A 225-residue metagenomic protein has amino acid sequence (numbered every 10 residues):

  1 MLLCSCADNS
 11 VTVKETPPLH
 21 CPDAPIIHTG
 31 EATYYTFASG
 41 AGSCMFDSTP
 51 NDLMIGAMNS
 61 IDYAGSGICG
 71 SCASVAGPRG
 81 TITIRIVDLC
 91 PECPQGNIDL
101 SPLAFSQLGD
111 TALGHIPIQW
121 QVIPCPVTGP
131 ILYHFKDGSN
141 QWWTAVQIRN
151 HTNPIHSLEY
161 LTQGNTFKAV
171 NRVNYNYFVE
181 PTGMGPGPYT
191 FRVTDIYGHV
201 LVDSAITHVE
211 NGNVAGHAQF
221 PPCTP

Functional and structural regions predicted by a protein language model:
L2-C72, A76, G80-G96, L103-P225: Mature exported/compartmentalized surface modules and terminal targeting/interaction regions
